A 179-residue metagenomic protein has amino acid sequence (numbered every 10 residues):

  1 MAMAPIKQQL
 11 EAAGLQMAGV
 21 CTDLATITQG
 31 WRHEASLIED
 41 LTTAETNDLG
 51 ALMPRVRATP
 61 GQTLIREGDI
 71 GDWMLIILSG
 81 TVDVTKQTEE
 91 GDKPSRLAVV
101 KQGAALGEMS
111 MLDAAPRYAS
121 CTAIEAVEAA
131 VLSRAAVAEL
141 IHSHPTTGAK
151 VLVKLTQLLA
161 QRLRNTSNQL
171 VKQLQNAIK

Functional and structural regions predicted by a protein language model:
M1-K179: Cytosolic regulatory regions built on CNB/CRP/Popeye-like sensor folds
